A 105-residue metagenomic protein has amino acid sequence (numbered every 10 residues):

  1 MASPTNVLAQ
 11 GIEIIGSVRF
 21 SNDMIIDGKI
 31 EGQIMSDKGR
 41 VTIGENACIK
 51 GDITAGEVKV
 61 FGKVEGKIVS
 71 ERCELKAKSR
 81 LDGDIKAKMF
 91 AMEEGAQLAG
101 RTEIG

Functional and structural regions predicted by a protein language model:
M1-A2: Terminal amphipathic alpha-helical/low-complexity segments used for targeting or macromolecular assembly
T5, G11, S17, S21-D23 (+14 more regions): Detector for repetitive beta-architecture
I104-G105: A charged, well-structured terminal subsegment
